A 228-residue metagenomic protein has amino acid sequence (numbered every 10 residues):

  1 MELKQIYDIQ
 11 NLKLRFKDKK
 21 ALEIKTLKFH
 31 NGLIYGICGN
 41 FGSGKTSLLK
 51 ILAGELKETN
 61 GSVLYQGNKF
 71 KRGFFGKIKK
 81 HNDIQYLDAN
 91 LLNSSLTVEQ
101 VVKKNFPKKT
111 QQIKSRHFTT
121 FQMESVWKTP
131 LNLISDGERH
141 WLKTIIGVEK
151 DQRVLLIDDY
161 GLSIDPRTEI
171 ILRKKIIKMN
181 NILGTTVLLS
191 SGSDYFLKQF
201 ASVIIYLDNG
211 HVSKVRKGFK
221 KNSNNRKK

Functional and structural regions predicted by a protein language model:
Y7, L22-I24: Conserved structural motif at the start of ABC-family nucleotide-binding domains
C38-N40: The feature captures the beta-strand-to-loop junction immediately N-terminal to the Walker
A53: Helix-to-loop junction immediately C-terminal to a conserved catalytic motif
G61-R72, I78-K80: Conserved ABC transporter NBD signature motif
A89-N90, S95-Q111: Q-loop/switch helix immediately C-terminal to the Walker
H117-L133: Conserved ABC nucleotide-binding domain
S190-G192: H-loop/switch region of ABC-family ATPase nucleotide-binding domains
